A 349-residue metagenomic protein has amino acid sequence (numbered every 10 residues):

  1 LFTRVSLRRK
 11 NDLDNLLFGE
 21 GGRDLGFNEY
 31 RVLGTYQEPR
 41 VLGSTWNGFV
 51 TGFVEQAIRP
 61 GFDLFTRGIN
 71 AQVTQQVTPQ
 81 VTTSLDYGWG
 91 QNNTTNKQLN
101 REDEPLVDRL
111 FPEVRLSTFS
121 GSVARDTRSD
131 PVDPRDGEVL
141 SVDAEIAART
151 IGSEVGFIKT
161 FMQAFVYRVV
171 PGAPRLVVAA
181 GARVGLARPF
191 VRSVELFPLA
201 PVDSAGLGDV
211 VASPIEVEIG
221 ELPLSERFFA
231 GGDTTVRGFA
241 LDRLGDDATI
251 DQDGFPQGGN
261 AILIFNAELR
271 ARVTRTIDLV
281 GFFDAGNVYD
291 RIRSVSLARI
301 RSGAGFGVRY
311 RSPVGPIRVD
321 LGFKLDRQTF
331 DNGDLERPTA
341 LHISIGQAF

Functional and structural regions predicted by a protein language model:
L1, R40-T45, Q75-V81, A164 (+3 more regions): Secondary-structure transition/capping motifs at alpha-helix termini and the adjoining loop/turn into the next element
L1-V132, E138-S141, R237, L244-T249 (+3 more regions): Gram-negative/organellar outer-membrane beta-barrel architecture
F27-R31, G258, G305: Outer membrane pore-forming secretion/assembly proteins and partners of Gram-negative envelopes
L33, V273-R275, G303-A304: Short hydrophobic "helix-edge" motifs at membrane interfaces and signal-peptide entry regions
D86-A271, T276, G281-A285, Y289-R291 (+4 more regions): C-terminal outer-membrane beta-barrel translocator/porin domains of Gram-negative envelope proteins and their
G232, G238, G303-G307, G315: Glycine-centered small-residue hotspots that permit tight backbone geometry or close packing
F282-G286, R309-P313, D320-K324, A348: Short, loop-centered acidic/histidine patches that primarily coordinate divalent metals
R291, S296-S312: Strand-loop-strand
